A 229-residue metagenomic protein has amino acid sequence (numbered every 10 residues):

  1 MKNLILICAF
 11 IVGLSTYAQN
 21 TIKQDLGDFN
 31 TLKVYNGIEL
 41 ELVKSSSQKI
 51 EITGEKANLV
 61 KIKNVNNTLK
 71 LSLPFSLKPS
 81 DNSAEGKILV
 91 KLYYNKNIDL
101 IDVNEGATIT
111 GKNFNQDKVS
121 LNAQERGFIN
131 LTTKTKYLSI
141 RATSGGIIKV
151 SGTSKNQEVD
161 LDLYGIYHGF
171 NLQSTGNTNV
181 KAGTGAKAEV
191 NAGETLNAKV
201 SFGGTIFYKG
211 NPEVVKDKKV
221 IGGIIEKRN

Functional and structural regions predicted by a protein language model:
L4-L14: Sec-dependent N-terminal signal peptides
I5, Q19-N104, T108-N122, T132-S139 (+3 more regions): Acidic (Asp/Glu) and glycine-rich low-complexity loops/linkers that are typically intrinsically disordered
I38, K56-N58, G146, A186 (+1 more regions): Short acidic/polar mixed-charge low-complexity motifs
N58, F128-L131, V190, T205: First exposed extracellular module after export/assembly in secreted or surface-exposed proteins
I148-N229: Short, surface-exposed interaction patches in beta-rich subdomains that mediate adhesion/assembly near membranes
